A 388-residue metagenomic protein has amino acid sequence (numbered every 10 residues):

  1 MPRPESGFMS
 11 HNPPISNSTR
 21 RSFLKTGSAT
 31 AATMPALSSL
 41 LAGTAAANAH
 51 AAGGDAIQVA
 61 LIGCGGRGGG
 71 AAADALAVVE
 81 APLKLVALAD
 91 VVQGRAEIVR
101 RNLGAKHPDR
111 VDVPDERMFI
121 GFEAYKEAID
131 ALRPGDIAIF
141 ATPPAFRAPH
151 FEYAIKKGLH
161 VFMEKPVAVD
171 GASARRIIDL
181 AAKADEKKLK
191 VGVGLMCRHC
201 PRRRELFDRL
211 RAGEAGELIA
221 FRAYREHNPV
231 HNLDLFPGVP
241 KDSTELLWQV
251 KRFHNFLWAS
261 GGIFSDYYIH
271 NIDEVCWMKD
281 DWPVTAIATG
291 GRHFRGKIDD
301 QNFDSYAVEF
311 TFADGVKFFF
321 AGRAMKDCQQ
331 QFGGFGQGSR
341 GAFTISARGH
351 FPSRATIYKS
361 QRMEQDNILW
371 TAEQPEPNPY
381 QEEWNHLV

Functional and structural regions predicted by a protein language model:
H11-M34: N-terminal secretory signal peptides and thylakoid transit peptides that target proteins across membranes
T30-R110, V275: N-terminal Rossmann-like dinucleotide-binding module
D55-I57, A81-K84, P114-E116, R133-A138 (+4 more regions): Loop/turn elements at helix/coil->beta-strand transitions in domains of secreted/extracellular proteins
G63, R67-G68, E186-G192, C197-D300 (+5 more regions): Predominantly a Rossmann-like dinucleotide-binding segment in NAD(P)-dependent oxidoreductases
K106-F140: A structured beta-alpha segment of the ubiquitous adenosine-cofactor-binding alpha/beta core
P144, A148-H199, G213: Beta-strand-loop-alpha-helix segment that lines the small-molecule cofactor/substrate pocket of alpha/beta enzymes
D300, T311-E382: NAD(P)-dinucleotide binding in Rossmann-like oxidoreductases
